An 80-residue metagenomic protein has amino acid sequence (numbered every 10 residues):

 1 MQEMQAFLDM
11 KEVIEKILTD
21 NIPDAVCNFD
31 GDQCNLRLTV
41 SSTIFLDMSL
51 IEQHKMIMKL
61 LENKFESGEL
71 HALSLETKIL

Functional and structural regions predicted by a protein language model:
Q2-L80: N-terminal, polar/charged subdomain of small-to-medium soluble alpha/beta proteins
